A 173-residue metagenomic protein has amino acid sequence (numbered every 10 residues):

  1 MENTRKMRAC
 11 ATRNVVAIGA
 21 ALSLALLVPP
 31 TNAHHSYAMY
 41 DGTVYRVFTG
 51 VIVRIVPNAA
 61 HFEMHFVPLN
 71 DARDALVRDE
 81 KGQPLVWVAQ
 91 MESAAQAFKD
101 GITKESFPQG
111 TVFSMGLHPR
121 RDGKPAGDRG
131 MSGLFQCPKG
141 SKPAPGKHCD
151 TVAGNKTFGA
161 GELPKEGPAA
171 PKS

Functional and structural regions predicted by a protein language model:
M1-R13: N-terminal secretory signal peptides that target proteins for export/translocation
N14-P29: Bacterial N-terminal signal peptides
T31-R46: Short boundary/loop segments of OB/S1/cold-shock single-stranded nucleic-acid-binding domains
G50-I52, V112: Conserved hydrophobic positions within beta-strands
N58-D71: Short aromatic-glycine-enriched beta-strand elements
G82-T103: Beta-strand/loop nucleic-acid-binding surfaces
F98-M115: Short nucleic-acid-contacting surface segments enriched for D/E, G, S/T with interspersed K/R
R120-T157: OB-fold/S1-family single-stranded nucleic acid-binding modules
